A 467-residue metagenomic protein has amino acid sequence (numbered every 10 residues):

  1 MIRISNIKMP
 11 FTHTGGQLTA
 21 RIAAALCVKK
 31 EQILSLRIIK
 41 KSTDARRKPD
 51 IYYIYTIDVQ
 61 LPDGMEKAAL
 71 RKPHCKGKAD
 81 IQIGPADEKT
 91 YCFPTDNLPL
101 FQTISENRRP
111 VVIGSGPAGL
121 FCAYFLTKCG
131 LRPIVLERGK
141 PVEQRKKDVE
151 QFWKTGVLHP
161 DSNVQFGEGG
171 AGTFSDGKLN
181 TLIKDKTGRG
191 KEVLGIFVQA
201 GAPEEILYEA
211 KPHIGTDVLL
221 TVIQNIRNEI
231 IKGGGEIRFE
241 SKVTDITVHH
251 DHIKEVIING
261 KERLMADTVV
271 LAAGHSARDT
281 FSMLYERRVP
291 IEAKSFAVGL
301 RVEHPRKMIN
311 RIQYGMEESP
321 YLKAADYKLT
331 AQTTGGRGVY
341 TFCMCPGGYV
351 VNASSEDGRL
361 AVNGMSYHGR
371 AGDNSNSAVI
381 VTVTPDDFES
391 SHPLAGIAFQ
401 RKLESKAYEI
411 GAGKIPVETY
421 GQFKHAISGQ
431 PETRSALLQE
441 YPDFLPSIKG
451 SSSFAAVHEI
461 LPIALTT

Functional and structural regions predicted by a protein language model:
M1-Y53, D58-T467: Residues forming the flavin
